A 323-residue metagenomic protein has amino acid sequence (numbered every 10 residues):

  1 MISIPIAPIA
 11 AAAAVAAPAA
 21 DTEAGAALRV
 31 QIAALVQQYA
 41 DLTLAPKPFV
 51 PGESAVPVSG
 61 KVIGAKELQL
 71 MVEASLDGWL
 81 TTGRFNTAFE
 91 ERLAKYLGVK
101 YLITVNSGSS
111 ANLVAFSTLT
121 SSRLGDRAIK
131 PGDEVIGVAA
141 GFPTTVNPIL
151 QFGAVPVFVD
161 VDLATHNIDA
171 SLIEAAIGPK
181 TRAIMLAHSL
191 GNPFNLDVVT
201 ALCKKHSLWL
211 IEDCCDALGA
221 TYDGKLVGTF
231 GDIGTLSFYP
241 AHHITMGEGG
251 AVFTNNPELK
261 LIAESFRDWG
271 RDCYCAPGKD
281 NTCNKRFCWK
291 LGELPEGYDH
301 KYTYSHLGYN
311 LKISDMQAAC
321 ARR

Functional and structural regions predicted by a protein language model:
I2-L80, S305: N-terminal "arm"/small-domain region of PLP-dependent enzymes with the aminotransferase-like
V30, A34, Q69, E73 (+4 more regions): Replace "anionic and nucleotidyl ligands
A40-K47, S121-S189, P193-C214, T221: PLP-dependent aminotransferase-like
K66-M71, R84, A88, T144 (+5 more regions): Generic alpha-helical secondary structure signal
R84-E134, N147-Q151, F158, K225: Phosphate-binding glycine-rich loop
G178, L226-T229: Active-site nucleotide-sugar/metal-binding loop of Leloir-type enzymes
A217-D223, F230-R323: Active-site region of PLP-dependent enzymes
